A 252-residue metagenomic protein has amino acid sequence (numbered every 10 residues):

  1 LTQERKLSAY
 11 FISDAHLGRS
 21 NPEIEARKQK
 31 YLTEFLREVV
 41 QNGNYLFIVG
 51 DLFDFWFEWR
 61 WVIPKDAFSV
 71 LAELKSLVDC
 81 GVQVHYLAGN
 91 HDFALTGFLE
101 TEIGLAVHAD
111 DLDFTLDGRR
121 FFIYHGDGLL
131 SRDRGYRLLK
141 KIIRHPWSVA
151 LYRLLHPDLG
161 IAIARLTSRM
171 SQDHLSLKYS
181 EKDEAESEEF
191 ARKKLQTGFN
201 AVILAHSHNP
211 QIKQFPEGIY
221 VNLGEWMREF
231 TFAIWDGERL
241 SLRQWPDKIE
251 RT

Functional and structural regions predicted by a protein language model:
T2-S8, I12, L17-L116: Core catalytic region of metal-dependent phosphoesterases/phosphodiesterases, especially metallo-beta-lactamase-like
F11-I12, R120-Y124, S131, V221-N222: Short hydrophobic-aromatic micro-motifs
S13-H16, D51-L52, N90-H91, G126-D127 (+3 more regions): Active-site metal-binding loops of divalent metal-dependent hydrolases
N90, D111, R120, H125-G128: Short, flexible active-site-adjacent loop segments at beta-strand->alpha-helix junctions, enriched in small/polar
F93-G97, I123-Y124, L130-D133: Short, well-ordered, mixed-charge alpha-helical segments that flank or form enzyme active sites
A106-A109, D127, D133-L138, E181-W245: Conserved beta-sheet core of the metallophosphoesterase superfamily
L116-D117, W235: Structural motif
G126-E186: Active-site-proximal loop/helix segment associated with metal-binding centers of metalloenzymes
